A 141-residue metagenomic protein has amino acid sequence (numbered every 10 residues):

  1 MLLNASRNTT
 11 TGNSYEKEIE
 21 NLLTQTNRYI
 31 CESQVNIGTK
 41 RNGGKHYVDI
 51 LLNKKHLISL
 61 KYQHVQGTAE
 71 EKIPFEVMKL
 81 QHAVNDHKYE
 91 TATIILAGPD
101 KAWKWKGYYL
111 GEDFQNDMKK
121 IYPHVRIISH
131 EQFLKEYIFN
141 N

Functional and structural regions predicted by a protein language model:
M1-G38: Acidic-basic catalytic patches of nuclease active cores, encompassing PD-(D/E)XK and other metal-cofactor nuclease
T10, S14, E18, K45 (+2 more regions): Short, well-structured alpha-helical interface segments that form or flank functional binding sites
T26-N27, A83-Y89, I121-H124: A structural motif corresponding to the C-terminal end of an alpha-helix and its immediate exit/capping segment
V35-V48, V77-Q81: Short secondary-structure capping micro-motifs at structural edges
I37, Q63, E131-F133: Short, solvent-exposed coil/turn elements at secondary-structure transition points
G44-I58: Active-site beta-strand-loop-beta-strand hairpin of nuclease catalytic cores that positions key catalytic residues
Y62-F114: Catalytic cores of nucleic-acid endonucleases
T93-N141: Domain-level recognition of nuclease-like catalytic cores that cleave nucleotide substrates
